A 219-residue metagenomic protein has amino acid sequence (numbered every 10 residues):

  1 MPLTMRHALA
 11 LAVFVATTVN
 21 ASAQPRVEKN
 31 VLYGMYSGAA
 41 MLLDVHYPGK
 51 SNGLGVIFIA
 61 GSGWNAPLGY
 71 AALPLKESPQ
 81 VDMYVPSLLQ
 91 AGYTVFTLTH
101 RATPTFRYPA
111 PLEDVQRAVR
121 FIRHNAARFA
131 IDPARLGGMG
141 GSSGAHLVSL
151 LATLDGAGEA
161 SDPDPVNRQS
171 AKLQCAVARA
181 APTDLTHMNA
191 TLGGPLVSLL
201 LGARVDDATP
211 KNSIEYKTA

Functional and structural regions predicted by a protein language model:
M1-L9: Bacterial N-terminal signal peptides that target proteins for export
A8-T18: Bacterial N-terminal signal peptides
V19-A23: Sec/Tat signal peptide C-region and signal peptidase I cleavage site
Q24-A219: Alpha/beta-hydrolase superfamily serine-hydrolase fold, recognizing
